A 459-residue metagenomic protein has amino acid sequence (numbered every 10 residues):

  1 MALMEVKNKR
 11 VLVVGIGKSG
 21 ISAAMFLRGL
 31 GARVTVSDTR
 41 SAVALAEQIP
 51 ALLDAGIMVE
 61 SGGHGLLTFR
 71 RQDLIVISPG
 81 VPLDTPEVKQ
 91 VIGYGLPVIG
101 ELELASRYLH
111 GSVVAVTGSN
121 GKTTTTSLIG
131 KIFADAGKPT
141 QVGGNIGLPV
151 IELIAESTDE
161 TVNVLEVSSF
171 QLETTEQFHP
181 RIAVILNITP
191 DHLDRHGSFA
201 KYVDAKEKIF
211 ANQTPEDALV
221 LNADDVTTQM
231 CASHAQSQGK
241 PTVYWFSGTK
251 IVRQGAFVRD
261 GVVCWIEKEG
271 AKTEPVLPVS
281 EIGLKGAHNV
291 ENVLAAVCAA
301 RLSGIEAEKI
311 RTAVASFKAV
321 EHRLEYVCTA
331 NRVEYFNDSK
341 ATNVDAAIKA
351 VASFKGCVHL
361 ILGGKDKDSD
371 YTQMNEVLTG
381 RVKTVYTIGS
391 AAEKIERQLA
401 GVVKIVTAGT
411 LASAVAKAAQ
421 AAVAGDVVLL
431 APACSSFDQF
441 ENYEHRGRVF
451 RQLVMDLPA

Functional and structural regions predicted by a protein language model:
M1-G100, L104, K285, R397 (+1 more regions): N-terminal leader/targeting and accessory segments in enzymes
A2-R10, G20-L30, P139, L277-K383 (+1 more regions): Nucleotide phosphate-binding/pyrophosphate-handling subdomain across enzymes that bind or process nucleotide phosphates
G15, L27, I75, V116 (+13 more regions): Residue-level signal for inorganic ion chemistry
F26-G29, P50, L66-R70, P79-A223 (+4 more regions): Phosphate-binding loop of NTP-binding sites
R33-R40, L219-A223, I361-L362, R381-S390: Short internal beta-strands
V34-D38, V142, V164, W245 (+1 more regions): Short beta-strand "acidic-cap" motif of Rossmann-like dinucleotide-binding folds
D38-T39, G62-G63, I99-E103, G143 (+4 more regions): Beta-strand->loop->alpha-helix junctions that form or flank phosphate-binding loops in nucleotide-handling enzymes
Q48-L53, T372-D426: C-terminal helical cap/extension that packs against the catalytic core of soluble nucleotide-cofactor enzymes
